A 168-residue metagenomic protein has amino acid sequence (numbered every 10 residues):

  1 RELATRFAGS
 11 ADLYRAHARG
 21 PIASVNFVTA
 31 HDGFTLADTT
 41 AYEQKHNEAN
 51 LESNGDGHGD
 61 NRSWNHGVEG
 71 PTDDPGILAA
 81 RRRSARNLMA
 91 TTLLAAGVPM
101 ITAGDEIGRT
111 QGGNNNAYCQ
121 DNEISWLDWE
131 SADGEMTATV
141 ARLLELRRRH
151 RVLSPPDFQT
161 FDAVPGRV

Functional and structural regions predicted by a protein language model:
R1-A103, N116-Q120, R151-S154, F158 (+1 more regions): Conserved alpha/beta catalytic core and glycan-binding cleft of carbohydrate-active enzymes
L78, E130-D133: Hydrophobic alpha-helical scaffolding
T92, E106, L143: Hydrophobic, well-ordered secondary-structure elements that form the walls of internal hydrophobic environments
T102-I107, Q111-G112: Short acidic/histidine-rich active-site segments
E123-D128: Catalytic cores of eukaryotic secretory-pathway lumenal/extracellular enzymes that build and remodel glycoconjugates
A132-R167: Catalytic cores of secreted or luminal carbohydrate-active enzymes
